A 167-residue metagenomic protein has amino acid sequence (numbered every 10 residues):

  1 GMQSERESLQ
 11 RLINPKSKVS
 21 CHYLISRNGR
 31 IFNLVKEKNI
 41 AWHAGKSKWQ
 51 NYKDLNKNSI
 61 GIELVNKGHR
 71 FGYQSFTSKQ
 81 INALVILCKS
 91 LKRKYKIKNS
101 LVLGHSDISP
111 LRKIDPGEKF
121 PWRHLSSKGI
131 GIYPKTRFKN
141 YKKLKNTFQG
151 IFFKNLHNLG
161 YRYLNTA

Functional and structural regions predicted by a protein language model:
G1-S100: Active-site-adjacent loop/helix surface patches within enzyme catalytic domains that shape the substrate-binding cleft
Y73-Y163: Basic/polar, cationic surfaces and motifs that engage anionic cell-wall and phosphate/carboxylate ligands
